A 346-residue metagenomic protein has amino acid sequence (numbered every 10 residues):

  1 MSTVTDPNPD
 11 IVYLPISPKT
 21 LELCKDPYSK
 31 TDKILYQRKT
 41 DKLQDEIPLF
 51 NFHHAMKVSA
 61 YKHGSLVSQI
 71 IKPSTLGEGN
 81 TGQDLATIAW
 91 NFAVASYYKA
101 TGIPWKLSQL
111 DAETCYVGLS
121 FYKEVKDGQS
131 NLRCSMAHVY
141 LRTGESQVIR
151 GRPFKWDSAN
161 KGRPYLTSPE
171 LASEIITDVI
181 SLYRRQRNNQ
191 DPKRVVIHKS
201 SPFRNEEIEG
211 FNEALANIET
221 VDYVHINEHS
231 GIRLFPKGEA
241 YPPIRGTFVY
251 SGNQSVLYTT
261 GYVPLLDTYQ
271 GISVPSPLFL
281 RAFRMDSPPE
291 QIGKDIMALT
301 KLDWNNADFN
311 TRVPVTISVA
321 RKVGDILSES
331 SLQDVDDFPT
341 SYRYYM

Functional and structural regions predicted by a protein language model:
M1-M346: Long, contiguous domain-sized segments
